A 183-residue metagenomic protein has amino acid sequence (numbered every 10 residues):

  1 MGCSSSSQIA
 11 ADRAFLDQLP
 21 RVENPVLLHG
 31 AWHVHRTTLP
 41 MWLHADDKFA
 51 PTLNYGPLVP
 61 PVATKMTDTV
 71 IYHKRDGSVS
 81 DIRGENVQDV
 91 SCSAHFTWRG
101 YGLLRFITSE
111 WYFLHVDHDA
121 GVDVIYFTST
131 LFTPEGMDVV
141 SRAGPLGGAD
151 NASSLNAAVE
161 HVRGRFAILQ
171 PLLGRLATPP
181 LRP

Functional and structural regions predicted by a protein language model:
G2-P183: A beta-rich soluble binding module of mature secreted/lumenal proteins
